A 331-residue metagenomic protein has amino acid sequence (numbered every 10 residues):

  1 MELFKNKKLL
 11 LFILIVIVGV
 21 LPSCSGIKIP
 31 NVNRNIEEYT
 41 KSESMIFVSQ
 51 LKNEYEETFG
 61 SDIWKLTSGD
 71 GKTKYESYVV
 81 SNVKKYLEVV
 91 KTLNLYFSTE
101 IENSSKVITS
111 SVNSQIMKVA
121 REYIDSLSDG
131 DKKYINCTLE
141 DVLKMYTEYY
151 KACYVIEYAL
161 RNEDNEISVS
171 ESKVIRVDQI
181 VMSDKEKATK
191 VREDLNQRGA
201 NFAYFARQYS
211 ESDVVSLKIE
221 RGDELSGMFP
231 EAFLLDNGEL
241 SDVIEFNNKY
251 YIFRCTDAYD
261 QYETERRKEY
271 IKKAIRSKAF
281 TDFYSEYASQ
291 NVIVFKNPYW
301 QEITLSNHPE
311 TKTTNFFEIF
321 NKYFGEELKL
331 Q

Functional and structural regions predicted by a protein language model:
F4-I27: Sec-dependent N-terminal signal peptides of Gram-positive bacterial secreted proteins and lipoproteins
V18, G26-I29, R34-N35, D131-S183 (+1 more regions): PPIase-associated folding chaperone regions across multiple families
S25-C137: N-terminal targeting/tethering segments
S42, I46-S49, S81, K85 (+10 more regions): Solvent-exposed, polar/charged alpha-helical surfaces in well-ordered, non-transmembrane soluble domains, broadly
S44, S49, I180-K187, E211 (+2 more regions): Solvent-exposed coil/turn segments that connect beta secondary-structure elements in extracytoplasmic/periplasmic
Y55, L87-I101, A120, L127 (+10 more regions): Sec/Tat-exported extracytoplasmic proteins
N103-I108, F202-A206, S241-I244: Surface-exposed patches in mature extracellular/periplasmic domains of secreted proteins
V191-F229, D257, Q261-E263: Peptidyl-prolyl cis-trans isomerase
